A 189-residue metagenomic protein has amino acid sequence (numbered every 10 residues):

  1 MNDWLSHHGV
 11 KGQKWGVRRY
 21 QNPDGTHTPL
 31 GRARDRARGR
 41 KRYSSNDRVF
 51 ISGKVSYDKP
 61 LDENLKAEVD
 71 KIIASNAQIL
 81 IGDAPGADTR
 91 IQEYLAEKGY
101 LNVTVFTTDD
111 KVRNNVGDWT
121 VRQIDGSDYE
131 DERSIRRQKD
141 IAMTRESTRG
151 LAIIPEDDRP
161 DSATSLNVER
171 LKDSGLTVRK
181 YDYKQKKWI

Functional and structural regions predicted by a protein language model:
M1-N46: Charge-dense, intrinsically disordered terminal/linker segments
Y43-S44, S56-Q78, D83-W188: Acidic/glycine-enriched connector segments
F50-V55: Active-site donor-nucleotide binding/catalytic segment of nucleotide-sugar enzymes
